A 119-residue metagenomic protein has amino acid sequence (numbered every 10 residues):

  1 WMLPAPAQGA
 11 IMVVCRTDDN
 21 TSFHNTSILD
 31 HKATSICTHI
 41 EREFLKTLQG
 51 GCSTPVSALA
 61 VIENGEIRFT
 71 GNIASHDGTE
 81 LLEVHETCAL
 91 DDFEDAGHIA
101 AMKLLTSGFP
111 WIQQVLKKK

Functional and structural regions predicted by a protein language model:
W1-K119: Small-molecule-sensing regulatory modules
